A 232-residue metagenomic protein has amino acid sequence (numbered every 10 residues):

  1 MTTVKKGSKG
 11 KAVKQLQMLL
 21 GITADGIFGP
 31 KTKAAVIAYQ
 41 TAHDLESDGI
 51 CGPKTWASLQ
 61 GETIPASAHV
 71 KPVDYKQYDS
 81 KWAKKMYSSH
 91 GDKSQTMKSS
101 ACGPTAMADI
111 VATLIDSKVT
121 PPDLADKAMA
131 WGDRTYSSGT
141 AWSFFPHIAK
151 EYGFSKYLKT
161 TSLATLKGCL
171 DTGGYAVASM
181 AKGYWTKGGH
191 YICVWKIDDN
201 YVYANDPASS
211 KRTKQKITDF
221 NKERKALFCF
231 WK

Functional and structural regions predicted by a protein language model:
M1, Q60-R134: Active-site-adjacent structural segments surrounding the nucleophilic cysteine of cysteine proteases and isopeptidases
T2-K6, M107, K225: Short, basic/polar N-terminal leader/transit segment immediately after the initiator methionine
T3-E62: Short acidic, glycine/serine/threonine-rich helix-capping segments at coil-helix boundaries
T3-V4, T23, E46, S89 (+4 more regions): A general structural-boundary detector
G7-K14, G26-K31, G49-P53, T96-A101 (+3 more regions): Soluble non-cytosolic domains of exported or imported proteins
L20, A24, Q40-S47, T63 (+6 more regions): Sec/Tat-exported extracytoplasmic proteins
I50, K81, P207-A208: Intrinsic disorder/low-complexity detector
A112, D116-K232: Conserved active-site-adjacent core of cysteine acyl-enzyme catalytic domains
